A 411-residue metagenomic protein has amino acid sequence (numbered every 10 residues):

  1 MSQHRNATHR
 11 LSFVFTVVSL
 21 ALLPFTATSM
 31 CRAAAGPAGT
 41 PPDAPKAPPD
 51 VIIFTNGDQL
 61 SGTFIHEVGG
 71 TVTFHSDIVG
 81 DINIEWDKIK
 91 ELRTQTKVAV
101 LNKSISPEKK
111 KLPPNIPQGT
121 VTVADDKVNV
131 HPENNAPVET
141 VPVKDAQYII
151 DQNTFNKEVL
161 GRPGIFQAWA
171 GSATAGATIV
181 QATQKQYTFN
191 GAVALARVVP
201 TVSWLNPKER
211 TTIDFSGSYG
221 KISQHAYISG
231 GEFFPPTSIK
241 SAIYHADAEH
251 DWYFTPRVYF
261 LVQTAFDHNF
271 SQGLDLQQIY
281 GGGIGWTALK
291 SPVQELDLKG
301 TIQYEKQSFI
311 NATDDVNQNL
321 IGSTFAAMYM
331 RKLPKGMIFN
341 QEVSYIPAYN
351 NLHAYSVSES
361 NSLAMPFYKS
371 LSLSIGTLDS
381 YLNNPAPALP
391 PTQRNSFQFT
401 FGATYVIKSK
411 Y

Functional and structural regions predicted by a protein language model:
C31-V180, K185-Q186, A192-A194: Compositionally biased alpha-helical segments
F166-D247, D251, Q263-S271: Transmembrane beta-barrel domains of bacterial outer-membrane proteins
G171-A173, F189, E209-F215, F260-V262 (+7 more regions): Transmembrane beta-strands of outer-membrane beta-barrel proteins
A173-A177, G191-R197, A248-W252, F266 (+7 more regions): Residues on the lipid-exposed face of transmembrane beta-strands in outer-membrane beta-barrel proteins
K185-G191, K240-Y244, L276-Y280, Q294 (+3 more regions): Residues that define the transmembrane beta-barrel architecture of outer-membrane proteins
V202-T211, R257-F260, S291-L296, M330-F339 (+2 more regions): Repeated loop/turn-to-beta-strand initiation elements of outer-membrane beta-barrel proteins
V293-K369: Outer-membrane beta-barrel transmembrane domain signature
N395-Y411: Outer-membrane beta-barrel "beta-signal"
